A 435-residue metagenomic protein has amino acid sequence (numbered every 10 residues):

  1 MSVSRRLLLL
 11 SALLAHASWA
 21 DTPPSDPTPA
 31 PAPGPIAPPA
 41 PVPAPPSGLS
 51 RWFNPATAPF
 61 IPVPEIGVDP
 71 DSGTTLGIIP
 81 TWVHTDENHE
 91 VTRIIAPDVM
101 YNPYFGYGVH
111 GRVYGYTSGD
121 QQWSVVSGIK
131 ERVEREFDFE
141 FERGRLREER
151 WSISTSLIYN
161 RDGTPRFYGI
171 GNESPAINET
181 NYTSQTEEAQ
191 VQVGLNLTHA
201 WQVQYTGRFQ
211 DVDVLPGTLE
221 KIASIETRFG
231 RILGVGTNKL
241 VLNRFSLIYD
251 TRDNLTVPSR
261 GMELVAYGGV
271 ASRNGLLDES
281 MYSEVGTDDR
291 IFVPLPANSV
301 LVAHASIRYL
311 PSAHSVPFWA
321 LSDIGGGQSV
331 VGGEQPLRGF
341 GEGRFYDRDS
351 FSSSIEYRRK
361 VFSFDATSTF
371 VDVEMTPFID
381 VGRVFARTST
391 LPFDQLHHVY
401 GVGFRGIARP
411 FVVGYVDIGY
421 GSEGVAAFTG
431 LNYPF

Functional and structural regions predicted by a protein language model:
M1-L8: Bacterial N-terminal signal peptides that target proteins for export
L8-H16: Bacterial N-terminal signal peptides
S18-V63, G67-G73: N-terminal periplasmic/intermembrane-space "pro-region" immediately following the signal or transit peptide
S47-F53, T81-N88, Y114-G119, E140-R147 (+9 more regions): Outer-membrane beta-barrel proteins
W52-I61, G67-K239, Q335, V413 (+1 more regions): Gram-negative/organellar outer-membrane beta-barrel architecture
F60-P62, L76-I78, Y107-G111, R135-F139 (+11 more regions): Hydrophobic, lipid-facing positions within transmembrane beta-strands of outer-membrane proteins
E226-G236, L240-S368, T429: C-terminal outer-membrane beta-barrel translocator/porin domains of Gram-negative envelope proteins and their
A386-F435: C-terminal beta-signal and terminal closure region of outer-membrane beta-barrel proteins
